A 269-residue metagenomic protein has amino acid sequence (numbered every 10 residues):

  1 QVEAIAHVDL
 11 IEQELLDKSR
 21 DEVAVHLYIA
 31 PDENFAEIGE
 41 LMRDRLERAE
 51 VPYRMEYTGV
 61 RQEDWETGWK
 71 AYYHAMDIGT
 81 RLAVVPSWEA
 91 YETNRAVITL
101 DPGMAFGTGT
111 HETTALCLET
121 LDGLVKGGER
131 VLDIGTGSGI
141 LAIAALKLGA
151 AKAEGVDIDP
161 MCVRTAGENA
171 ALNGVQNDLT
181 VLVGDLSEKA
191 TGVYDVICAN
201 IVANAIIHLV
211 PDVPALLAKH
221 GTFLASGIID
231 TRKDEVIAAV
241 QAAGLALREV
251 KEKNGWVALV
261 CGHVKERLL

Functional and structural regions predicted by a protein language model:
V2-E92: N-terminal auxiliary segments of SAM/dcSAM-dependent transferases
D21-V25, A96, V257-L259: Short beta-strand micro-motifs in enzyme catalytic cores
H74-E112, L118: Proteins enriched for Cys/Gly/acidic motifs involved in redox and nucleic-acid/cofactor modification
D77, A83, T99-D101, D133 (+3 more regions): Conserved beta-strand segments that form the floor/walls of ligand-binding pockets within enzyme and binding domains
L100, M104-V193: Conserved SAM/SAH cofactor-binding pocket of Class I
V156-L269: S-adenosylmethionine
